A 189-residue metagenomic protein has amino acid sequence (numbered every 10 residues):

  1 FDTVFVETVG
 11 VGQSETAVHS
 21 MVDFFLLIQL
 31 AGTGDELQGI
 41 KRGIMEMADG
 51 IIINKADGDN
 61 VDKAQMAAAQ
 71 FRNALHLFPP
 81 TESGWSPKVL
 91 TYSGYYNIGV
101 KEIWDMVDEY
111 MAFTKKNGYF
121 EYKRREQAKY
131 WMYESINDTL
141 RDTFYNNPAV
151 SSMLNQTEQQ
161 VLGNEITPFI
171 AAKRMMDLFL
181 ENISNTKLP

Functional and structural regions predicted by a protein language model:
F1-M66, Q70: Phosphate/Mg2+-binding loops and adjacent switch elements in nucleotide/diphosphate-handling enzyme cores
V9-G10, Y95, Q127: Short beta->alpha linker loops
G12-S14, G99, I166: Gly/Ser/Thr-rich beta-alpha loop segments that engage phosphate groups in nucleotides
H19, L30, M45, R72 (+5 more regions): Signal for well-folded cores of large energy- and translation-related assemblies
G50, A56-K116: Canonical P-loop GTPase G-domain recognition
I52, L75, I136-L140: A general structural signal for short secondary-structure boundary/capping elements
T91, E102-F179: Long, well-ordered amphipathic alpha-helical subdomains in the mid-to-C-terminal portions of large enzyme subunits
D177, I183-P189: Catalytic core of IPPT-family isopentenyl/dimethylallyl transferases that prenylate adenosine-containing substrates
